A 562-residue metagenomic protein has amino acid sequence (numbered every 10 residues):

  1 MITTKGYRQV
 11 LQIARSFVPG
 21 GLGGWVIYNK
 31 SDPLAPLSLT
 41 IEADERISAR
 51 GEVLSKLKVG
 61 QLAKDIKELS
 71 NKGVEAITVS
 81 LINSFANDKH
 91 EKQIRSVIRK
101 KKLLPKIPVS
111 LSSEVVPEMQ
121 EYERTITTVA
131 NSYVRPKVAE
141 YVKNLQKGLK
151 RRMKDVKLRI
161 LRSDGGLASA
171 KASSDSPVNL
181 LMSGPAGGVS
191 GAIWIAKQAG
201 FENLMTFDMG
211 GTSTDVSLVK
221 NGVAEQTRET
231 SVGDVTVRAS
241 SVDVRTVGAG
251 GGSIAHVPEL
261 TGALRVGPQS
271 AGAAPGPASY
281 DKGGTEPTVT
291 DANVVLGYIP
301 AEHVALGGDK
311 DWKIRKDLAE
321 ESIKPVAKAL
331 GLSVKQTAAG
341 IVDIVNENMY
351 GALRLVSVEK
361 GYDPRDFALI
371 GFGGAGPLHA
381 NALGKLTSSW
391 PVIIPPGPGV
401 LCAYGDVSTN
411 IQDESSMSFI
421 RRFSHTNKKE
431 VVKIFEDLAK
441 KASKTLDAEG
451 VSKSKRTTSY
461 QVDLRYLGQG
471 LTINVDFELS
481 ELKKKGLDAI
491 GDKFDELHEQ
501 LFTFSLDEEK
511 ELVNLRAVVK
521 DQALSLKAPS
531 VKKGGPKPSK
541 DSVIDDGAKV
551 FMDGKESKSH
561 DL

Functional and structural regions predicted by a protein language model:
M1-D44, N221-V295: Early-domain small/polar-rich strand-loop-helix modules and first-structured segments of the mature chain
M1-T4, E42-D44, S80, L161 (+5 more regions): Short beta-strand segments
V10-L54, V74, E121-V129, A168-P177 (+3 more regions): Gly-rich Lys/Arg/Thr-decorated short loops/hinges at beta-loop-alpha junctions or inter-strand turns that position
V26-D32, R50-V74, Q198-N221, S253-P258 (+1 more regions): Gly/Thr-rich phosphate-binding beta-strand-loop-beta motif of the actin/hexokinase/Hsp70
R46, R124-Y141, N179-S183, E202-N203 (+1 more regions): A polyampholytic, Gly/Pro-enriched intrinsically disordered region
G60-K64, E68-G73, F201, G211 (+8 more regions): C-terminal, non-catalytic interaction/recognition modules in large multi-subunit enzymes and RNPs
A76, S80-T128, S132, H303-V304 (+2 more regions): Terminal amphipathic helices with adjacent charged low-complexity linkers/tails
S113, P117-Q120, R124, E140-A263 (+2 more regions): ATP-dependent carbohydrate kinase catalytic cores
